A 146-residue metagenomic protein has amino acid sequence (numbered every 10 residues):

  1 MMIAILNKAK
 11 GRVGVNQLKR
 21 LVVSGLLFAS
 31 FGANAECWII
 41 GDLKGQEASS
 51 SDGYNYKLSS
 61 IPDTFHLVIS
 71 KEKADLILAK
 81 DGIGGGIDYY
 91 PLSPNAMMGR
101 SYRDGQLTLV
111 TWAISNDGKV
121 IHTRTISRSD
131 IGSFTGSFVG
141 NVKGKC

Functional and structural regions predicted by a protein language model:
M1-M2: Methionine residue identity
N7-V22: Bacterial N-terminal signal peptides that target proteins for export
S30-G32: N-terminal signal peptide c-region/cleavage motif recognized by signal peptidases
E36-D75, Q106-L107, T111-I114: Short, solvent-exposed loop/hinge segments that bridge or flank secondary-structure elements
W38, K44, K57, K73-G84 (+3 more regions): Intrinsic, low-complexity terminal and presequence regions
N55-I61, R128-C146: Edge beta-strand at a domain terminus
K71-N116: Contiguous, well-ordered beta-strand patches that form the walls/edges of small beta-barrel/beta-sandwich domains
G118-G132: Low-complexity, intrinsically disordered Gly/Pro/Thr-rich segments
